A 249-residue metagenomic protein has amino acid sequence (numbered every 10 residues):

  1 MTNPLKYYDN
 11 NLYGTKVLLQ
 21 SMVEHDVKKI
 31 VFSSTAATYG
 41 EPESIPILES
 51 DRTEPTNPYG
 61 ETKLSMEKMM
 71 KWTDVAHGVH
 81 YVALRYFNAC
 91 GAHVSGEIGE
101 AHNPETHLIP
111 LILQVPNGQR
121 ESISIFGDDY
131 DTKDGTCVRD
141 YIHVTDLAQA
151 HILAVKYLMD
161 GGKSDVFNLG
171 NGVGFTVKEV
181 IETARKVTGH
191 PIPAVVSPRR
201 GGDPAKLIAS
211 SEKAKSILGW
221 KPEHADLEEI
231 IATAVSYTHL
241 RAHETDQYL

Functional and structural regions predicted by a protein language model:
M1-A92: N-terminal Rossmann-like NAD(P)+-binding domain of SDR-like oxidoreductases, especially those catalyzing
Y8, T56-L64, I98, H102-T106 (+1 more regions): Short-chain dehydrogenase/reductase
A83, E105-I109, G135, D140-A148 (+5 more regions): Conserved loop-to-helix N-cap of the C-terminal "lid" that shapes the substrate pocket in Rossmann-like
A89-A92, L113-D131, R139-V166: Alpha-helical substrate-binding/gating segment
E97-I98, F126-R139, S164-F175, S197-P204: Glycine-rich Rossmann NAD(P)(H)-binding loop
I109, A150-R200: Mid/C-terminal beta-alpha module of Rossmann-like enzyme folds, strongest in SDR-family dehydrogenases/epimerases
V166, V196-K221: Conserved C-terminal active-site "lid" loop/helix of NAD(P)H-dependent oxidoreductases that clamps the redox cofactor
T238-T245: Conserved small/polar residues in nucleotide/adenosyl-binding loops
